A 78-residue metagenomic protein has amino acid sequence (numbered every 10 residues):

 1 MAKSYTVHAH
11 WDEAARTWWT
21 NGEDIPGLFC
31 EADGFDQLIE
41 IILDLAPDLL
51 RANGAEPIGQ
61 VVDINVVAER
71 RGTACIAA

Functional and structural regions predicted by a protein language model:
M1-H8, D36-A78: Short, charged, surface-exposed hinge/linker loops at domain edges that act as mobile lids or interdomain connectors
K3-Y5, D12-A14, A32: Short secondary-structure boundary micro-motifs
H10-I25: Short aromatic-glycine-(Arg/Gly/Cys) micro-motifs in beta-strand/loop hairpins
P26-Q37: A short, exposed loop/beta-hairpin motif centered on an aromatic-Gly-Thr core
